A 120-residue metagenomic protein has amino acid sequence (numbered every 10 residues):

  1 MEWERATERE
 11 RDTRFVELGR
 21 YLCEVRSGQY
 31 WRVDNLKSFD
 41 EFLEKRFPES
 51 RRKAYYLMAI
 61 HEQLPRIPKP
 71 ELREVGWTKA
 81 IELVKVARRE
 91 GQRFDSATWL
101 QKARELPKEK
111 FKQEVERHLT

Functional and structural regions predicted by a protein language model:
M1-E17: Short, charged, low-complexity amphipathic alpha-helix
A6-T7, S27-G28, P68: Residue-level detector of alpha-helix boundaries and kinks
R9, V33-D34, K45, K102: Short N-terminal micro-motifs specific to bacterial/archaeal maturation and metal-cluster initiation sites
R11, F15, R32-L36, R51: Alpha-helix N-cap/helix-initiation sites
E17-E24, D40-R117: Amphipathic alpha-helical "recognition" segments
R20-N35: Short helix->loop/beta-hairpin flanking segments within DNA-binding domains
